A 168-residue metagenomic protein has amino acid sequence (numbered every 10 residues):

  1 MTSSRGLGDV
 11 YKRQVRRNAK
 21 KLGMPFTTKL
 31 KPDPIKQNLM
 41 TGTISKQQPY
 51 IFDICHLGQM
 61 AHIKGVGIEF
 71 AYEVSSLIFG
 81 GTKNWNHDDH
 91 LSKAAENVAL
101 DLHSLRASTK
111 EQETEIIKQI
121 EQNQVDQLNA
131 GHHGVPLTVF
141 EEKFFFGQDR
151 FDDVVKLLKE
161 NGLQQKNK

Functional and structural regions predicted by a protein language model:
M1, K31-P32, F140-E141: Short, well-ordered beta-to-alpha junction loops that form the rim of enzyme active sites and present histidine/acidic
M1-L7, Y11: Single conserved hydrophobic/aromatic residue that forms the stacking wall/gate of nucleotide- or nucleobase-binding
D9, M24-F52: Dinucleotide-binding Rossmann-like beta1-alpha1 core, especially the glycine-rich loop that anchors the ADP
A19-I35, H103-I117: Metal-dependent phosphoesterase signature
D53-L57: Conserved N-terminal beta-strand and adjoining loop/helix that marks the start of the Nudix/MutT-like hydrolase domain
G58-H62: Short, well-ordered beta-strand elements within core beta-sheets of diverse protein domains
I63, E69-K168: C-terminal cap of thioredoxin/glutaredoxin-like
